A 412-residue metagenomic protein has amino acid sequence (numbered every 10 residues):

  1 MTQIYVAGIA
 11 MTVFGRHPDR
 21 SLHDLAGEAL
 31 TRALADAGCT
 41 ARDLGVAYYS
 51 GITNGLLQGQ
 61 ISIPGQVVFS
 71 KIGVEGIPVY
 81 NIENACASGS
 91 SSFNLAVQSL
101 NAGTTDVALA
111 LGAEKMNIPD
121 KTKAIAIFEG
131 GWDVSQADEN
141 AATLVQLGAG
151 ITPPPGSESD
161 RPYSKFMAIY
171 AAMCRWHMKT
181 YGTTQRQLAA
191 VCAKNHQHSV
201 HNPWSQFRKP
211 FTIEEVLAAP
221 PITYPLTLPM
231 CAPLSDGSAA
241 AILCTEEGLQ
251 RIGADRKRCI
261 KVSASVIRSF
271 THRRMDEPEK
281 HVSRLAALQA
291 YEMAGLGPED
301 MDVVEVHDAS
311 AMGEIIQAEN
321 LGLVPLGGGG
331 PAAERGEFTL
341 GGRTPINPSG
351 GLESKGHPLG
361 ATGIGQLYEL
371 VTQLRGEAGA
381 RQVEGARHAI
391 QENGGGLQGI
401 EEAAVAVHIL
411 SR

Functional and structural regions predicted by a protein language model:
M1-A87, L95, I169, M173-T184 (+5 more regions): Conserved active-site "lid/cap" helical segment
M1-H23, T143-S157, A190, P221-Q289 (+5 more regions): Condensing-enzyme catalytic core mediating Claisen C-C bond formation in acyl metabolism
T2-Y5, H17, N54-A108, K115-K121 (+6 more regions): Conserved catalytic cysteine-centered active-site region of acyl-thioester-dependent Claisen-condensing enzymes
V6, A41-G51, P78-N84, A108-G112 (+6 more regions): Beta-strand segments within the central parallel beta-sheet cores of soluble alpha/beta enzyme folds
G55-I63, H272-P278, D308-P331, G342 (+2 more regions): Short glycine/threonine-rich loop-to-helix capping motif typified by GTGT followed within a few residues by an Asp-Pro
E83-E114, M167-H201, A241-E247, K355-A378: Active-site-proximal alpha-helical scaffold in enzymes
N195-H196, V200-R208, E214: ATPase catalytic-site recognition across NTP-hydrolyzing enzymes
K280, R284, L288-A311, N320 (+1 more regions): Extended C-terminal subregions enriched in glycine
